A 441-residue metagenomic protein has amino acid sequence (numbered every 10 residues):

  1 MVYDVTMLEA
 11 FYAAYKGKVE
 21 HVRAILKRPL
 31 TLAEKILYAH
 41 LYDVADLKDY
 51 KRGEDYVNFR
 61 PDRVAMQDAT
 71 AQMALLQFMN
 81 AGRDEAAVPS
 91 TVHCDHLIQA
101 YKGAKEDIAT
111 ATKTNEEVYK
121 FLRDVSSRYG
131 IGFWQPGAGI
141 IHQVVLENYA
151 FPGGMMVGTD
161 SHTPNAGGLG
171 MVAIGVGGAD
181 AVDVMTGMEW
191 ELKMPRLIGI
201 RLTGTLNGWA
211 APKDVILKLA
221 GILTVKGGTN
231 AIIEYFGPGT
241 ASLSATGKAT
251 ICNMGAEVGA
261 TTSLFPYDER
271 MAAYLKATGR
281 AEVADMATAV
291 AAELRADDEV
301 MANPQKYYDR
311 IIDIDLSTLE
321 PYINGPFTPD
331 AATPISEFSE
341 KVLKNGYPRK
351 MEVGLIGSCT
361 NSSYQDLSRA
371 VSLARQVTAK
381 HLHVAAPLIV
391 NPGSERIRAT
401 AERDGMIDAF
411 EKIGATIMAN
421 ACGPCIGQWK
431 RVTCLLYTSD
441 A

Functional and structural regions predicted by a protein language model:
M1-F11: Charged, compositionally biased N-terminal leader segments and the immediate start of the first structured element
L8, Y15, K27-K193: Long, structured ligand/cofactor-binding scaffold of large enzymes
P29-L37, G154-G178, G247-P266, L355-D366 (+1 more regions): Conserved phosphate/anionic-ligand binding catalytic regions in large, soluble enzymes, centered on
F78-D84, V118-S126, A179-L192, P212-K226 (+4 more regions): Structured alpha-helical segments in the cores of large, soluble enzyme domains
K113, R123, Q135, I140-M155 (+4 more regions): Accessory "access/gating" subregions that flank catalytic or transport cores
M185-T229, S394-D408, A419, W429 (+1 more regions): A structural-propensity feature for long, helix-poor, extended segments
I200, T224-A277: Internal alpha/beta core interface subdomains
Y437-A441: Conserved small/polar residues in nucleotide/adenosyl-binding loops
